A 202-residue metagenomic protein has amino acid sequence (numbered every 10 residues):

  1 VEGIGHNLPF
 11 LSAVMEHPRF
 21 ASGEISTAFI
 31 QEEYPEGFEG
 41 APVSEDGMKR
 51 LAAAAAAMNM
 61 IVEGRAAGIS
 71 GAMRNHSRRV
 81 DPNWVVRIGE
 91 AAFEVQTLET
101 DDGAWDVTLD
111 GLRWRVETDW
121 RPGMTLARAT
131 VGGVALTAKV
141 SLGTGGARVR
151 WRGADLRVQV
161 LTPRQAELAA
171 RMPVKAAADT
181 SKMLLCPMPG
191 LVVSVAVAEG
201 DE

Functional and structural regions predicted by a protein language model:
V1-R115: Catalytic cores of soluble metabolic enzymes centered on carboxylation/carboxyl-transfer
H6-F10, S26, G123, T180 (+1 more regions): General structural feature for long, well-ordered alpha-helical segments within catalytic domains of soluble enzymes
S26, G132-P163: Structured, non-catalytic alpha/beta "coupling" segments that mediate domain-domain communication and provide generic
R87-A91, D110-L112, G132-V134, R150-A154 (+1 more regions): Short strand-coil-strand connectors
L98-W105, L109-L126, T130-T137, G145: Conserved nucleotide-binding/hydrolysis modules and their immediate coupling elements across P-loop/ASCE NTPase motors
V160, R164-A176, T180-M183: Extracellular/periplasmic ectodomains of large secreted or surface enzymes and adhesion receptors
K175-E202: Structured functional modules or segments
